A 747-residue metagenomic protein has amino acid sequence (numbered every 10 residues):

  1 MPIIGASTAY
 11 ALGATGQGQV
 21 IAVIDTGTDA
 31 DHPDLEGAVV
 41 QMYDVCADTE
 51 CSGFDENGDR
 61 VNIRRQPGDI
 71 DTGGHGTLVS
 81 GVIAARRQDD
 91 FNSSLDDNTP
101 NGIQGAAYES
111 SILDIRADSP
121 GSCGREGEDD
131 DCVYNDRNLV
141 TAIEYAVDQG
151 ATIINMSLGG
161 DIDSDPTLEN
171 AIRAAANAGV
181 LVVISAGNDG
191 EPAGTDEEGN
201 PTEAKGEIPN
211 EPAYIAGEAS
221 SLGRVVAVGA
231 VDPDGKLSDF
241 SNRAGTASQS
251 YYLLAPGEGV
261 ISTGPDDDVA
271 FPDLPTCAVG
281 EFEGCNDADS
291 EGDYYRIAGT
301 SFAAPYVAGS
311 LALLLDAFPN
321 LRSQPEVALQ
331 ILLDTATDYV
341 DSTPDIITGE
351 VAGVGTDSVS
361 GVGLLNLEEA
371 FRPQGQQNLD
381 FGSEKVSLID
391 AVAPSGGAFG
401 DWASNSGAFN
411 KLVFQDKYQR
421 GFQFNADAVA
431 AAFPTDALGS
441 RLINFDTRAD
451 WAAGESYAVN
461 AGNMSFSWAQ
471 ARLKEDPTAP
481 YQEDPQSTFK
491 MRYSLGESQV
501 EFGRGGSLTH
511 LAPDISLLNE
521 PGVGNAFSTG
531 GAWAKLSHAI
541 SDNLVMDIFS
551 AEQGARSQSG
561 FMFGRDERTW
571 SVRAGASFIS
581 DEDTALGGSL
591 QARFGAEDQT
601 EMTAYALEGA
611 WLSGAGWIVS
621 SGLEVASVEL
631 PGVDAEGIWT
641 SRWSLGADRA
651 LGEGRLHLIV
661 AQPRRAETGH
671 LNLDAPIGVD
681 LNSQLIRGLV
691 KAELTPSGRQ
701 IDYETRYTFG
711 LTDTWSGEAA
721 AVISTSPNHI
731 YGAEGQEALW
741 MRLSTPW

Functional and structural regions predicted by a protein language model:
M1, T99, Q104, E144 (+4 more regions): C-terminal subdomain of the subtilisin-like protease fold in secreted/lumenal serine endopeptidases
S7-Y43, A47-N135, D163, S221-R224 (+2 more regions): Subtilisin-like serine protease catalytic core
A11, T15-G16, G74, R86 (+5 more regions): Substrate-binding/access-modulating region of protease and related hydrolase catalytic domains
C46-A47, A213-A312: Extracellular S/T/G-rich loop segment that most often corresponds to the catalytic His/Ser-adjacent loop
M464, E497-F502, D542-I548, R568-G575 (+4 more regions): Repeated loop/turn-to-beta-strand initiation elements of outer-membrane beta-barrel proteins
Q470-R472, R504-H510, S550-G554, A576-E582 (+4 more regions): Transmembrane beta-strands of outer-membrane beta-barrel pores
E483-S487, S528-A532, A555-S559, R568 (+4 more regions): Residues that define the transmembrane beta-barrel architecture of outer-membrane proteins
L651, R655, F709, E734-W747: Outer-membrane beta-barrel "beta-signal"
